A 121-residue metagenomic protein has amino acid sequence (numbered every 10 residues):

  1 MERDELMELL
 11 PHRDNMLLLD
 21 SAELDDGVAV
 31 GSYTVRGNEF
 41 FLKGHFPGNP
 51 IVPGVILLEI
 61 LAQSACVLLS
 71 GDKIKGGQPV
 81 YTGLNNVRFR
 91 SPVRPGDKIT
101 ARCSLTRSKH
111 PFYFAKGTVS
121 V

Functional and structural regions predicted by a protein language model:
M1-L6, D97-A101: Short Pro/Gly-enriched beta-strand edge/turn motifs at strand-loop
R13-V52: Catalytic strand-loop segment that frames the active site of acyl-thioester-processing enzymes
L19-E23, Y81, L105: A structural signal for short, hydrophobic beta-strand segments that form beta-sheets in beta-rich/all-beta domains
D26-G27, P92-D97, R102-V121: HotDog/MaoC-like acyl-thioester-processing domains
K43-P53, L57-C66, Y81: Compact, glycine-rich, soluble single-domain proteins
I51, G76, P111-Y113: A conserved beta-turn-beta hairpin within the catalytic core of GNAT-like acetyltransferases that forms part
S64-R102: Hydrophobic beta-strand-centered segment that forms part of the acyl-chain substrate-binding groove
